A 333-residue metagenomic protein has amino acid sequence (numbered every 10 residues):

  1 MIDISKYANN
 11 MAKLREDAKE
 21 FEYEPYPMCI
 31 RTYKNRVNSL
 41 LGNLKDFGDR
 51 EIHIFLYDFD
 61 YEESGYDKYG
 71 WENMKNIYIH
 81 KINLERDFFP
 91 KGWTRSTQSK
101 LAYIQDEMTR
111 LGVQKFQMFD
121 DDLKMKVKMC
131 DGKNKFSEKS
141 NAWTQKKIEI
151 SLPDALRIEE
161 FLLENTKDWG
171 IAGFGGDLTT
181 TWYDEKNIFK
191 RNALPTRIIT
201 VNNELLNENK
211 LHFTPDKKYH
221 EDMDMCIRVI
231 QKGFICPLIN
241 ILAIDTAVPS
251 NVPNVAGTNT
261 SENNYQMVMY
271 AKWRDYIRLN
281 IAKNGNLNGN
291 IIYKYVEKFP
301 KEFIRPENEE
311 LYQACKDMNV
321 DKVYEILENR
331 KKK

Functional and structural regions predicted by a protein language model:
M1-Y26, T32-R36, K217-K333: C-terminal catalytic/acceptor-binding lobe
D17-Y23, L41-I52, Y69: Short, acidic, metal-binding catalytic loop of nucleotide-sugar glycosyltransferases
E24-I30, D49-L56, N76-I79, D168-A172 (+1 more regions): Hydrophobic beta-strand segments of well-ordered beta-sheets in folded domains
Y33-N35, L56-E63, L205: Short, polar loop motifs at secondary-structure junctions
N38-G42, S64, S99-A102, E138-E164 (+1 more regions): Well-ordered, non-membrane alpha-helical segments in soluble/globular domains
D58-Q114, K124-F136: Active-site-proximal specificity loops/subdomain of glycosyltransferases
K124-M223, Q231: Conserved catalytic core of nucleotide-sugar-dependent glycosyltransferases
